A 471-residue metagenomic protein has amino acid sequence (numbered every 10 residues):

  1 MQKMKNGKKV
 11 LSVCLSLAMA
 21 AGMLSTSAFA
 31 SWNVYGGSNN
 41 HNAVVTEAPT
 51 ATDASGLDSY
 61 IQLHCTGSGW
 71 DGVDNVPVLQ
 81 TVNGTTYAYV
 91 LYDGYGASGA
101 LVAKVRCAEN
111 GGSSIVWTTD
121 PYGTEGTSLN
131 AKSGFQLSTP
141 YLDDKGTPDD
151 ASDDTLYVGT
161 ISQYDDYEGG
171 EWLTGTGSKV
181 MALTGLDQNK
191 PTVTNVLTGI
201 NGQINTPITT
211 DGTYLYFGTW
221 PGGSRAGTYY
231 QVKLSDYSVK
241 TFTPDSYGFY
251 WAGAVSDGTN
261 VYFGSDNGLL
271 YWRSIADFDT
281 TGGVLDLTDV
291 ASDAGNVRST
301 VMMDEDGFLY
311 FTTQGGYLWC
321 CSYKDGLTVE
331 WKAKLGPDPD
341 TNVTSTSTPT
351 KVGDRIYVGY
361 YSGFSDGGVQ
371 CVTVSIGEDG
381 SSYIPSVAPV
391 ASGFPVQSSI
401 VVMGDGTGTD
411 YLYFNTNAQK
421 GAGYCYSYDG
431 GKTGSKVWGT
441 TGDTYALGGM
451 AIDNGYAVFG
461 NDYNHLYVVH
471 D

Functional and structural regions predicted by a protein language model:
Q2-C14: Bacterial N-terminal signal peptides that target proteins for export
G22-W32: Sec-dependent signal peptide cleavage junction
S31-D74, V78-L137, Y141-D471: Extracytoplasmic/lumenal domain signature
